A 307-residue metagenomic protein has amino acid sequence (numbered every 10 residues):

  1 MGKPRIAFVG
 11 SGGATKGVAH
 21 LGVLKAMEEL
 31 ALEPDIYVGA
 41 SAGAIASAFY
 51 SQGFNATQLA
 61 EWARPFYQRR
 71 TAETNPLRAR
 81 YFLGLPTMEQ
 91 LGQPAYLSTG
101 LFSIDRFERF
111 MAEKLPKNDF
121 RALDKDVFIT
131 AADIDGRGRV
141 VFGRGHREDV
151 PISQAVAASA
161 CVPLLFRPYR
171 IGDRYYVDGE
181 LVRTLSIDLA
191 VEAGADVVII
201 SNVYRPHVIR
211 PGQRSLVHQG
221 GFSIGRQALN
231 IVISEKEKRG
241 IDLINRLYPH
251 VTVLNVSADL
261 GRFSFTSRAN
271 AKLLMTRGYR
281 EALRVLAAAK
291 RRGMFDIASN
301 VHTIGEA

Functional and structural regions predicted by a protein language model:
M1-A40, A48-A307: Patatin-like phospholipase
